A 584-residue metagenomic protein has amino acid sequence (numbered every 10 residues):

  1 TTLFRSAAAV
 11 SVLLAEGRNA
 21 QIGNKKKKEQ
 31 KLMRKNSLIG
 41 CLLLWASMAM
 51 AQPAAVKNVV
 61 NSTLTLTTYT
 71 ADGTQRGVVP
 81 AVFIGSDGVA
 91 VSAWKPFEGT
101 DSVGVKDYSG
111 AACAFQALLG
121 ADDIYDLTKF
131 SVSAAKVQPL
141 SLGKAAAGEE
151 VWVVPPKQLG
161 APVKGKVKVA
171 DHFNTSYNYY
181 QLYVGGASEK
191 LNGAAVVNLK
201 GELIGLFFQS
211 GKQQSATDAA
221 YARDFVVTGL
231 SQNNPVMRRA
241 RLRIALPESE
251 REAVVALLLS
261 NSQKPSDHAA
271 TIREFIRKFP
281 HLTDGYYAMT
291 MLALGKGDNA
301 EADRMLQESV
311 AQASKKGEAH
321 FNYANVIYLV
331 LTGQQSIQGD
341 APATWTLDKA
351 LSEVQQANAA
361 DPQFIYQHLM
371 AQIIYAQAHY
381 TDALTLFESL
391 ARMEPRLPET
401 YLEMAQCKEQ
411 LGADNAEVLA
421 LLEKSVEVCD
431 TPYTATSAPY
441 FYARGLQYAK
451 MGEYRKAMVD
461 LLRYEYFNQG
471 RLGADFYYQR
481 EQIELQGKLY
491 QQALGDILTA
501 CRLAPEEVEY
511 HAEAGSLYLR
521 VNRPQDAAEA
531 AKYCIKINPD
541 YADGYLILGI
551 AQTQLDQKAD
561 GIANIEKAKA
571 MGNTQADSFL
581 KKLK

Functional and structural regions predicted by a protein language model:
T1-L3: Short, small-residue-biased leader/transition segments that mark boundaries at the very start of proteins
Q52, Y69-A93, A112-A114, N192-A194: A conserved glycine-rich beta-strand in the N-terminal activation segment of trypsin-fold
Q52-K57, K136-Q181, G186-N192, F207-T217 (+1 more regions): Flexible, gly/ser-rich surface segments that form the specificity/activation loops bordering the active-site cleft
P53-V56, G205-D267, T271: C-terminal cap/linker of serine protease catalytic domains
G85-D126: Catalytic-histidine neighborhood of serine endopeptidases, predominantly the chymotrypsin-like S1/PA family
A288, N322, L369, E403 (+6 more regions): Canonical tetratricopeptide repeat
G295, L329-V330, A376, Q410-L411 (+4 more regions): Register position in tetratricopeptide repeats
